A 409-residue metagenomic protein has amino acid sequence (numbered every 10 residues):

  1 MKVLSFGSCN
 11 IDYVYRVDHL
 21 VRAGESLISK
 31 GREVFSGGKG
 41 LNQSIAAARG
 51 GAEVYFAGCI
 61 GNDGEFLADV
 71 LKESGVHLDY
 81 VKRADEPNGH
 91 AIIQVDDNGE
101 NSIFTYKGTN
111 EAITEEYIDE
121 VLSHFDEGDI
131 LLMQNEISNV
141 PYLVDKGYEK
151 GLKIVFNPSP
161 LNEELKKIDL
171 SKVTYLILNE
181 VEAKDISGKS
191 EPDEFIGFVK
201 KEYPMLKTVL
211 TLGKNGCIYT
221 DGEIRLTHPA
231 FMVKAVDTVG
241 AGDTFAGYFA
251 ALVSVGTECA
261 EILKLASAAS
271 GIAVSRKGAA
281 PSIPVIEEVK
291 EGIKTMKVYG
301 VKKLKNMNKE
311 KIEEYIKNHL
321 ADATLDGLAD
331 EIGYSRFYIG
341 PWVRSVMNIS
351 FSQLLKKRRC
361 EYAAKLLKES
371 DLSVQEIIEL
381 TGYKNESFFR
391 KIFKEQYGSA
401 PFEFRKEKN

Functional and structural regions predicted by a protein language model:
M1-A23: Positively charged, low-complexity intrinsically disordered leader regions
M1-F6, D69-R83, V95-T227, E288 (+1 more regions): Ribokinase/PfkB-type carbohydrate-kinase core domain
V3, A23-H90, G292: Substrate-binding N-lobe of the ribokinase-like
E163, D193-K302: Conserved phosphate-binding/catalytic region of the ribokinase-like
E291-E314, N318, D330-I332, S345-Q353 (+1 more regions): Short, Lys/Arg-enriched, Trp-marked, Pro/Gly-tolerant hinge/linker segments that flank
E291-M307, K391-N409: …primarily DNA-binding HTH/wHTH and HhH modules…
E314, D322, D326, S345-K384 (+1 more regions): Terminal helix-turn-helix DNA-binding modules in bacterial transcription factors
I339, V343, F388-F389, F393: Short hydrophobic/aromatic patch on the recognition helix
